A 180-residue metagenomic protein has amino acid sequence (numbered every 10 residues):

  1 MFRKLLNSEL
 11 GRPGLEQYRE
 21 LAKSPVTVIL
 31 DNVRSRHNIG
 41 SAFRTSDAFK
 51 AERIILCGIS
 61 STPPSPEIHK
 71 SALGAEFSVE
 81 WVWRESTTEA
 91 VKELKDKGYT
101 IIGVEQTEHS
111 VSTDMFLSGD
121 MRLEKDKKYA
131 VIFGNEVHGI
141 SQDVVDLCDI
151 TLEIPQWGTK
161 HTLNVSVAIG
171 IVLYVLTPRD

Functional and structural regions predicted by a protein language model:
M1-D180: Post-transcriptional modification and biogenesis factors for structured RNAs of the translation apparatus
